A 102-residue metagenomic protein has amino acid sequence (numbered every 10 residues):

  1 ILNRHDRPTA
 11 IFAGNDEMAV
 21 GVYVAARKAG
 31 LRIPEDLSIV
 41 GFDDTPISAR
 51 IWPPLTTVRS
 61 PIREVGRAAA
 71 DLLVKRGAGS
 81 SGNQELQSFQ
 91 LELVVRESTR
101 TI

Functional and structural regions predicted by a protein language model:
N3-I102: Flexible loop/turn connectors
